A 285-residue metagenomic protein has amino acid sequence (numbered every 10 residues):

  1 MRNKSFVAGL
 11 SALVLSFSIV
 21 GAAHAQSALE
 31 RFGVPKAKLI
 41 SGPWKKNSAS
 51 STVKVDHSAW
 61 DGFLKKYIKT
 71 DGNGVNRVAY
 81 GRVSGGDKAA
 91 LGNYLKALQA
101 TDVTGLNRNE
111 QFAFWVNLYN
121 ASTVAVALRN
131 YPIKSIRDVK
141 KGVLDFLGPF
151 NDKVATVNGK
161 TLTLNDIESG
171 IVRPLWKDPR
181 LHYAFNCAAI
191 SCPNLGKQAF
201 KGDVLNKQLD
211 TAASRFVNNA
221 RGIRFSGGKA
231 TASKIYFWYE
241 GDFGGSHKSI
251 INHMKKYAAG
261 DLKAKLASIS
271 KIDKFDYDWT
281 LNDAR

Functional and structural regions predicted by a protein language model:
M1-L10: Bacterial N-terminal signal peptides that target proteins for export
S16-A23: C-terminal segment of classical bacterial N-terminal signal peptides
Q26-R285: Interaction/scaffold regions that mediate signaling and macromolecular assembly across diverse proteins
